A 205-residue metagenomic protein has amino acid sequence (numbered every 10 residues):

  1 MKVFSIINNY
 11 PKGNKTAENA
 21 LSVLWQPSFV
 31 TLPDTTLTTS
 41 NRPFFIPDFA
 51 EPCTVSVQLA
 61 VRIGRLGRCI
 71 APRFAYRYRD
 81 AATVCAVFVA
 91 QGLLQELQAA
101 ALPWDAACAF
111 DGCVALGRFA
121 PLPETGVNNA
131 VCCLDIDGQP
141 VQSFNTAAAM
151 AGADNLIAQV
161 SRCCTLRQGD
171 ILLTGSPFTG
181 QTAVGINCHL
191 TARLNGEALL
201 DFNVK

Functional and structural regions predicted by a protein language model:
M1-R167, I171, F178-K205: Catalytic-core "active-site belt" of small-molecule-metabolizing enzymes, emphasizing His/Asp/Glu-rich regions
